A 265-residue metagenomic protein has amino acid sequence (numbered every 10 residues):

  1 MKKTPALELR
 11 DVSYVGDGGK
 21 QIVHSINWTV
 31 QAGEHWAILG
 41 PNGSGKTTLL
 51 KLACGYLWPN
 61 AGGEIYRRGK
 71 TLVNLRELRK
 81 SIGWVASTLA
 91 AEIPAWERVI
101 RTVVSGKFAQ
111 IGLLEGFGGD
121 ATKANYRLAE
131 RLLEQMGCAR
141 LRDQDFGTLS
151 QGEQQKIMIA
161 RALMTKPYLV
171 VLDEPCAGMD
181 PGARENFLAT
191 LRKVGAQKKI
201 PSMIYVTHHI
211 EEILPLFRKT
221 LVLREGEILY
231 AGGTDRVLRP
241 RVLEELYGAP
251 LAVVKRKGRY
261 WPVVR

Functional and structural regions predicted by a protein language model:
C54: Helix-to-loop junction immediately C-terminal to a conserved catalytic motif
D120-L141: Conserved ABC ATPase "signature" region
A121, D145-L149: Conserved ABC ATPase signature
K166: Conserved catalytic motifs of ABC-family nucleotide-binding domains
V170-E174: Catalytic Walker B motif of ABC-type/P-loop ATPase nucleotide-binding domains
T220-G233: H-loop (His-switch) and adjacent beta-strand-loop-beta switch element of ABC-type ATPase nucleotide-binding domains
E245-R265: ABC ATPase nucleotide-binding domains
